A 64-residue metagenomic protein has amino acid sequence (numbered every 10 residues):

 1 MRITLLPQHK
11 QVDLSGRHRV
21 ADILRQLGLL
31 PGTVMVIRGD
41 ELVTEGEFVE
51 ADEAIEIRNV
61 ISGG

Functional and structural regions predicted by a protein language model:
M1-G63: Ubiquitin-like/PB1-type beta-grasp interaction modules and other compact soluble beta-rich domains
